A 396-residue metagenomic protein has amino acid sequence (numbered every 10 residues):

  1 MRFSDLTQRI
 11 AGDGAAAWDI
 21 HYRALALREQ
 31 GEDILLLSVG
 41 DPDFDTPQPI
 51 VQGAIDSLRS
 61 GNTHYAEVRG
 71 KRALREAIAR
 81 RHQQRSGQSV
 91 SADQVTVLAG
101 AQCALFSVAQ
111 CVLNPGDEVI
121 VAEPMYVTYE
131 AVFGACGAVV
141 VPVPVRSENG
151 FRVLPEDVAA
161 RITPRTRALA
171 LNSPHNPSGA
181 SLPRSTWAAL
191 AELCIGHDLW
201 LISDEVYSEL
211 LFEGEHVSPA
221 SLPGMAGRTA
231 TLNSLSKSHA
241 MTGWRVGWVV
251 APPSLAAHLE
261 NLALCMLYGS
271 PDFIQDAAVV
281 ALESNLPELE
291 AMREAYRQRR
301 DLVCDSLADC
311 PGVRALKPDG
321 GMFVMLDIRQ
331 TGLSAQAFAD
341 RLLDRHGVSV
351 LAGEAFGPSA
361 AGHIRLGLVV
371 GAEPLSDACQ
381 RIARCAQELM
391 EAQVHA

Functional and structural regions predicted by a protein language model:
R2-L6, I10, I20, A26-L36 (+3 more regions): PLP-dependent class I/II
D13-A15: Extracytoplasmic catalytic/substrate-binding loops of multi-pass membrane glycan-assembly enzymes
G61-Y65: A short acidic, glycine-rich active-site loop that binds or catalyzes chemistry on phosphate/adenosine moieties
R69-G70: Short beta-strand to alpha-helix junction loop
